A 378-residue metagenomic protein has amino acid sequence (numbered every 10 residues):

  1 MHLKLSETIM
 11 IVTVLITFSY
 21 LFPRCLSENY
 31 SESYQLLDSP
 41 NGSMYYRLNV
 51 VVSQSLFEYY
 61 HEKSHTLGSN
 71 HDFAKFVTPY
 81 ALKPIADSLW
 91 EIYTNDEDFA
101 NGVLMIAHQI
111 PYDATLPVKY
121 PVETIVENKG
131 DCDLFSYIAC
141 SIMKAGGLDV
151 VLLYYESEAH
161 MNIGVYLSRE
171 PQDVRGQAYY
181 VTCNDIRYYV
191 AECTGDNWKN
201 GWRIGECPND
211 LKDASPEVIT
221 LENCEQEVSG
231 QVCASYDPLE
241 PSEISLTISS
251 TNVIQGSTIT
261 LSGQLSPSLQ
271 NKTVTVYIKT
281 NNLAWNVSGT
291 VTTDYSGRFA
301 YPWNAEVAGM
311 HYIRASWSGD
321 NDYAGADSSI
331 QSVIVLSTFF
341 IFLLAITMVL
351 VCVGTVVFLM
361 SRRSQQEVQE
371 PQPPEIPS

Functional and structural regions predicted by a protein language model:
M1-Y30, I163, C233, G263 (+2 more regions): Secretory targeting signatures
L67-E127: Secondary-structure boundary elements
L134-V218: Hydrophobic/aromatic-rich core segments of domains that either
I248-V253: Short beta-strand segments of immunoglobulin-like
S257-L261: Structural beta-strand segments of beta-rich domains
G297-Y301: Short strand-edge motifs at loop-to-beta-strand transitions and within beta-strands of extracellular beta-rich domains
N304-G309: Surface-exposed, short loops/turns at beta-strand junctions within beta-sandwich domains
H311-A324: Enriched for extracellular/lumenal, surface-exposed ectodomains of secreted and cell-surface proteins
